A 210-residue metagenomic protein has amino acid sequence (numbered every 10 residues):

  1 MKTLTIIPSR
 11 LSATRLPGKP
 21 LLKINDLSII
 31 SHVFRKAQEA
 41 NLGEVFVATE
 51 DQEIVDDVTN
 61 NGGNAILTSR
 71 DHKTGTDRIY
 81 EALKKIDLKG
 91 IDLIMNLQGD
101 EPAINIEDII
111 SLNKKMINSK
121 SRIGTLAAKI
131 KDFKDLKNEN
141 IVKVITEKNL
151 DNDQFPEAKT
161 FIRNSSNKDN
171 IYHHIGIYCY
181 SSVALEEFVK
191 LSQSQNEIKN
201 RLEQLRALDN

Functional and structural regions predicted by a protein language model:
M1-T49: N-terminal glycine-rich phosphate-binding loop and ensuing alpha1 helix
P20-I24, I66, Q193: Short glycine-enriched, charge-decorated loop/helix-capping segments at active-site entrances that position
L42, L88-I91, N118-R122, N210: Short, high-confidence coil segments that cap the C-terminus of an alpha-helix and link into the following beta-strand
F46, Q52-K114: Short phosphate-binding loop-to-helix
N105-S192: Conserved core of the sugar-phosphate nucleotidyltransferase
L185-N210: A C-terminal functional module that forms or caps the active site or interfaces directly with catalytic machinery
